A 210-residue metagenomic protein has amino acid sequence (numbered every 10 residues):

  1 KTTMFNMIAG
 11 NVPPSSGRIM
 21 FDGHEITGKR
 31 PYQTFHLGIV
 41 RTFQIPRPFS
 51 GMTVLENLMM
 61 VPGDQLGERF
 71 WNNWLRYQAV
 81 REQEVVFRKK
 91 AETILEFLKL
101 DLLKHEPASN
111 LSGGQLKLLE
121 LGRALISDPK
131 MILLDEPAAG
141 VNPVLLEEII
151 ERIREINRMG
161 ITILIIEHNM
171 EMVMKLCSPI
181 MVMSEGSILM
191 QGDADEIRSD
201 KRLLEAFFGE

Functional and structural regions predicted by a protein language model:
A9: Helix-to-loop junction immediately C-terminal to a conserved catalytic motif
G17-E25, H36-L37: Conserved ABC transporter NBD signature motif
F70-L103, E151-R154: Conserved ABC ATPase "signature" region
D128: Conserved catalytic motifs of ABC-family nucleotide-binding domains
I132-E136: Catalytic Walker B motif of ABC-type/P-loop ATPase nucleotide-binding domains
V173-K175: A short, surface-exposed alpha-helical micro-motif characterized by mixed small hydrophobic and charged/polar residues
